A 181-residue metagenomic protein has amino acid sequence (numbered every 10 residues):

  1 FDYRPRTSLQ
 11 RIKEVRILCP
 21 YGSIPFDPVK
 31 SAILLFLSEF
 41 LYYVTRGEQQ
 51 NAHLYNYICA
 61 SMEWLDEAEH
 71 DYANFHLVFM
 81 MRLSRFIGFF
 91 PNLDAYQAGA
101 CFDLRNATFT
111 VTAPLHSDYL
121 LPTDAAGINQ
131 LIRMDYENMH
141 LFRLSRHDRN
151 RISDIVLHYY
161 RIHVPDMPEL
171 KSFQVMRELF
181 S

Functional and structural regions predicted by a protein language model:
F1-S181: Non-catalytic alpha-helical scaffolds and adjoining flexible linkers that form interface surfaces for assembly
